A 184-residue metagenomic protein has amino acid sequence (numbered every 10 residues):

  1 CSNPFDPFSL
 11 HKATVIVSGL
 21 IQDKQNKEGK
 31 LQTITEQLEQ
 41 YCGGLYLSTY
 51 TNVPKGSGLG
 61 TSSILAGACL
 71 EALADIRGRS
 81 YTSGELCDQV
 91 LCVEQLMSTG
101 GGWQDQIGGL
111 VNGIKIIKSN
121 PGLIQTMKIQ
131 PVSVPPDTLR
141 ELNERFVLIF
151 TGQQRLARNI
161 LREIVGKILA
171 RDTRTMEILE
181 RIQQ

Functional and structural regions predicted by a protein language model:
C1, G43-K55: Glycine/charged-rich beta-loop-alpha catalytic/anionic-binding loops adjacent to active sites
C1-E39, S57, R79-T82, C87-T99 (+1 more regions): C-terminal nucleotide
G43, S63, D137-L139: Flexible glycine-/small-residue-enriched beta->alpha junction loops that bind anionic phosphate/pyrophosphate groups
T49-T51, C69-A74, K118-P121, F150-Q153: Short, structured patches in soluble enzyme cores that scaffold and shape functional sites
G58-R79: DPxDG-like acidic metal-binding loop motif
A72, G101-Q104: Aromatic- and glycine-enriched pocket-lining scaffold segments that form the walls of small-molecule binding clefts
